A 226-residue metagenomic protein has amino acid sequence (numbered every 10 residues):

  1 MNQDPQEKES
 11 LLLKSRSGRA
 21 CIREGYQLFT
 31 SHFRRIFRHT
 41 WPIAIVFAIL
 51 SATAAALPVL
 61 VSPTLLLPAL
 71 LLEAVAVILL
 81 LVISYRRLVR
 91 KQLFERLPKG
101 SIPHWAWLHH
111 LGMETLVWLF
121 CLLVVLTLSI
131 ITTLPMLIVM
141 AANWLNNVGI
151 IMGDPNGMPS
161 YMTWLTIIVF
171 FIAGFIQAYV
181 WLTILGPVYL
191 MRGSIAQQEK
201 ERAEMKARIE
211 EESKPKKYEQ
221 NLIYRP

Functional and structural regions predicted by a protein language model:
N2-L12, L72-L97, V117-P226: Juxtamembrane transition segments at transmembrane-helix termini in multipass membrane proteins
E7-Q27, K99-S101, W105: Short, membrane-interfacial amphipathic segments enriched in basic
Y26-S31, P103-H110, N156-T163: Helix-boundary and loop/linker segments of multi-pass membrane transporters
L28-P42, L108-L119: Membrane-interface helix starts
T40-S51, V125: Acidic helix-start/capping segments at beta-turn-to-alpha-helix junctions
T53-S62, N146: Juxtamembrane "helix-exit" motif on the non-cytosolic side of transmembrane helices
P63-L70: Non-cytosolic membrane-interface motifs at loop->transmembrane helix junctions
V89-L111: Alpha-helical transmembrane segments with an aromatic anchor "belt"
